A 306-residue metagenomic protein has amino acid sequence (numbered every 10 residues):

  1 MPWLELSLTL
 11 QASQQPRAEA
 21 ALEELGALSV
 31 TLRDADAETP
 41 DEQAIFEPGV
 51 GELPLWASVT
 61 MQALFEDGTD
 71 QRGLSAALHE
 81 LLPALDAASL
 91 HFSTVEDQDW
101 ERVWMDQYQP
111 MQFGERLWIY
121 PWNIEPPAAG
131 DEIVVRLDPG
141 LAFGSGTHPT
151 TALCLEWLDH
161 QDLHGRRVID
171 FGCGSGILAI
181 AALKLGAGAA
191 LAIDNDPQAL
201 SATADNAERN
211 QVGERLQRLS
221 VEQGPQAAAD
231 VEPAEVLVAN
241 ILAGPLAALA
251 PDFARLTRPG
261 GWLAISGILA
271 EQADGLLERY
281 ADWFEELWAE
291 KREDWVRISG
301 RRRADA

Functional and structural regions predicted by a protein language model:
P2-A128: N-terminal auxiliary segments of SAM/dcSAM-dependent transferases
L78, L82, A207, Q211 (+1 more regions): Conserved hydrophobic residues forming the short capping helix/wall of the S-adenosyl-L-methionine
L141-P225, A229-P233: Conserved SAM/SAH cofactor-binding pocket of Class I
D194-Q198, I241, I268: Short beta->alpha hinge that forms the Motif I/post-I loop of the SAM-binding pocket
Q198-A202, P245, Q272: Conserved short alpha-helix immediately C-terminal to the canonical SAM/SAH-binding motif I of Rossmann-like
L237-V238: Hydrophobic beta-strand segment of the Class I
A250-W262: A short glycine-rich, Lys/Arg-flanked "PGG" loop and its adjoining helix->strand segment in the class I
I268-A306: Active-site capping/gating segments
